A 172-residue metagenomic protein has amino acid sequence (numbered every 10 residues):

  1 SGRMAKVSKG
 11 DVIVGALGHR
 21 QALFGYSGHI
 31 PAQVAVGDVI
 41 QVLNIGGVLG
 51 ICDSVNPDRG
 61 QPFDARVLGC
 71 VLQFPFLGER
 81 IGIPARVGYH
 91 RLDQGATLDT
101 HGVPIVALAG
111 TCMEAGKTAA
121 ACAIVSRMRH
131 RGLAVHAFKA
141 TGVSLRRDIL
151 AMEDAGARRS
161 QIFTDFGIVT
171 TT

Functional and structural regions predicted by a protein language model:
S1-I51, V55-V106, R127-T172: Flexible phosphate-sensing "switch/lid" loops adjacent to ATP/NTP-binding sites across phosphate-transfer
P104-R129: Glycine-rich phosphate-binding P-loop
